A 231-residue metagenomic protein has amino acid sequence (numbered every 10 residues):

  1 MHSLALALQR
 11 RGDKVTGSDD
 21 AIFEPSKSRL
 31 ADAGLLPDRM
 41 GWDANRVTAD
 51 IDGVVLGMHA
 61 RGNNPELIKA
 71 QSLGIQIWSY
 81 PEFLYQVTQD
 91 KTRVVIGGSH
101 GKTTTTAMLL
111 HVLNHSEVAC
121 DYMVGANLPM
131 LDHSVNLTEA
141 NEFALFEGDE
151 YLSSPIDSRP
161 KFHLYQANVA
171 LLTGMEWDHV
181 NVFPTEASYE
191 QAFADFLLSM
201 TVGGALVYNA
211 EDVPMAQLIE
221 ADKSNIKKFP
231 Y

Functional and structural regions predicted by a protein language model:
M1-P25, R29-P37, A49-V54, A70-I75 (+2 more regions): ATP-dependent carboxylate-amine ligase
A7-R10, N45-R46, M58, G62-Y208 (+1 more regions): Phosphate-binding loop of NTP-binding sites
G17-S18, R39, S79, Y122: A generic structural-conservation signal
D20-A21, W42, E82-F83: Short, ordered loop/turn segments at secondary-structure junctions
A21-P25, P65, A210: Generic alpha-helix structural propensity
L36-W42, Q76-W78, Y231: Short acidic-hydrophobic, aromatic-tinged amphipathic segments that line or gate anion-handling sites
M40, D52, G203-G204: Feature targets compositionally biased, intrinsically disordered low-complexity regions with long contiguous runs
